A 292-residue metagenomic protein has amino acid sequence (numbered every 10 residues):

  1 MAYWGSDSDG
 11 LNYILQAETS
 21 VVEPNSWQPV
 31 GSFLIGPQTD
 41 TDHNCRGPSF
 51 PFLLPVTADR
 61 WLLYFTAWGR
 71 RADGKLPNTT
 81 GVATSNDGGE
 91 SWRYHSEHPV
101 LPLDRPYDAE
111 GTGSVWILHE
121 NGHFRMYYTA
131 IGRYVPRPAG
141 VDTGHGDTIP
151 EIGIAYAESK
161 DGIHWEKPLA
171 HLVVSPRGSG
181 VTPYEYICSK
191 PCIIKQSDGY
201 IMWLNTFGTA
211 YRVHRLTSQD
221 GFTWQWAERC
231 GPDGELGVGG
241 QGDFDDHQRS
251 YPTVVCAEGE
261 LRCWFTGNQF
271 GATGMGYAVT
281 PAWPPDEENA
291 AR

Functional and structural regions predicted by a protein language model:
M1-R292: Carbohydrate-active catalytic/glycan-binding domains of CAZyme proteins, especially the secreted or lumenal ectodomains
